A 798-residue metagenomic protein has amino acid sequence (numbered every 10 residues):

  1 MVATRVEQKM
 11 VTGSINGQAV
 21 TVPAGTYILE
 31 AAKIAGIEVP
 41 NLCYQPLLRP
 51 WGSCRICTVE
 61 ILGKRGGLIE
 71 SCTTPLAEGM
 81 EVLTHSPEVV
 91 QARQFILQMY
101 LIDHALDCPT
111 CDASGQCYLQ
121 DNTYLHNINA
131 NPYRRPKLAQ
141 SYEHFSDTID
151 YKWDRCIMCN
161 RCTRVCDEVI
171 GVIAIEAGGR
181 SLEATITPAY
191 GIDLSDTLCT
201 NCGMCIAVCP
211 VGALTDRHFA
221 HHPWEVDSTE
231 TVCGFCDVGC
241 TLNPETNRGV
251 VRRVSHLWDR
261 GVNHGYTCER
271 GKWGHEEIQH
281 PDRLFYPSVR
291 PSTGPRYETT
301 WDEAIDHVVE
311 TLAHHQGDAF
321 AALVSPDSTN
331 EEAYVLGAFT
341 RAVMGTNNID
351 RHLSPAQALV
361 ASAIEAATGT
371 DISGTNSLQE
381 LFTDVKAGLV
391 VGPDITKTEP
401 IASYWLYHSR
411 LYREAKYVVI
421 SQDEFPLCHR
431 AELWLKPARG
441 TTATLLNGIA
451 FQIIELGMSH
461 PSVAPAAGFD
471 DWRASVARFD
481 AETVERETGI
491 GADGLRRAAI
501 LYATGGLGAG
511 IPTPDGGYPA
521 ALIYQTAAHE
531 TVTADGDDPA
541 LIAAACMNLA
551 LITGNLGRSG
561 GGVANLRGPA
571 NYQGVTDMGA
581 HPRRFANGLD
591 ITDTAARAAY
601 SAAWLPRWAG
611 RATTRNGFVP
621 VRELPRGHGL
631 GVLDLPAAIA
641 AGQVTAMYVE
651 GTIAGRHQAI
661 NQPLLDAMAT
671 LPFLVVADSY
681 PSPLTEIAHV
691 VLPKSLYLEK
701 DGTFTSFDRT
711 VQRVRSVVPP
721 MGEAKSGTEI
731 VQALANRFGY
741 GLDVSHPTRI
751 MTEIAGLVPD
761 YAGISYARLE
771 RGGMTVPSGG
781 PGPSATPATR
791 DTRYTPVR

Functional and structural regions predicted by a protein language model:
V2-Q8, T12: Terminal leader/tail segments of proteins
A3-T4, R55-C202, I206-G234, V238-C240 (+1 more regions): Fe-S ferredoxin-like electron-transfer domains and their immediately adjacent linker/connector regions across
G13-S14, E78-T84, G191, H429-P437 (+3 more regions): Short beta-alpha connecting loops at secondary-structure transitions that line or flank enzyme active sites
A19-T26: Short, contiguous acidic and Ser/Thr-rich linear segments
T26-E30, P75, T329, G631 (+1 more regions): Short, structural beta-strand-to-alpha-helix junction motif
I28-L62: A basic, amphipathic helix-loop patch mediating RNA/tRNA/ribosome contacts
A105, C159, R164, A220-K700 (+2 more regions): Catalytic alpha/large subunits of respiratory electron-transfer oxidoreductases, centered on bis-MGD molybdoenzymes
P719-T775: Long, C-terminal catalytic modules of enzymes
